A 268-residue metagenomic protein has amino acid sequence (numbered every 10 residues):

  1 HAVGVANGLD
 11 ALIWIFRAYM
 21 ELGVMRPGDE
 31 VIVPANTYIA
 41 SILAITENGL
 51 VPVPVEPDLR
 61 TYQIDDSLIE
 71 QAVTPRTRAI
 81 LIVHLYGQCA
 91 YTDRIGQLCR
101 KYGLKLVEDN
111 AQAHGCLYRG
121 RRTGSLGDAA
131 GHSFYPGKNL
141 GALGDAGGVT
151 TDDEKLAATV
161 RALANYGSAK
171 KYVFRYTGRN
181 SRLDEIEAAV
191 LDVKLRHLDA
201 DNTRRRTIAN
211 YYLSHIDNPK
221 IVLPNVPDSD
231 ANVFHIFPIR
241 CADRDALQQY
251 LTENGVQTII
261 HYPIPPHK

Functional and structural regions predicted by a protein language model:
H1, S67, Q71, A79-V83 (+5 more regions): PLP-dependent aminotransferase class I/II
H1-E30, A44-N48, P54-E56, R121: Phosphate-binding glycine-rich loop
V33, P54, L106-E108, T151 (+1 more regions): Hydrophobic residues in well-ordered beta-strands that form the structural core
A44-I45, L98, N139, I186: Hydrophobic/aromatic ligand-binding patch that stacks against planar heteroaromatic rings of cofactors or nucleotides
L50, L104, V256: Short glycine/serine/threonine/alanine-rich loop segments
L50-T61, I259: Short beta-strand->loop structural element characteristic of the AMP-binding/adenylate-forming
R60-A142, G148-T150: Active-site phosphate-binding strand-loop segment of PLP-dependent enzymes
